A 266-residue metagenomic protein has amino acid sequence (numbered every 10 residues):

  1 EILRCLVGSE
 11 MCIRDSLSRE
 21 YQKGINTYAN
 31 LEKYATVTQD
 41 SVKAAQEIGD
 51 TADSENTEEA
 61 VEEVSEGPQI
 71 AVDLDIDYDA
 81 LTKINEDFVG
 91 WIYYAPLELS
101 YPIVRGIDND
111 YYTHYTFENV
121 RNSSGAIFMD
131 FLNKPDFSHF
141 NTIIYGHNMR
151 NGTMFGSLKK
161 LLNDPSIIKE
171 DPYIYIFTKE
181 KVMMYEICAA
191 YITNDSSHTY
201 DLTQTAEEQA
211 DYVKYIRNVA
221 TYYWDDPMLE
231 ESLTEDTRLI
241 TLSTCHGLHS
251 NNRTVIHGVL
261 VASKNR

Functional and structural regions predicted by a protein language model:
E1-G8, C12: Single conserved hydrophobic/aromatic residue that forms the stacking wall/gate of nucleotide- or nucleobase-binding
E10, R14-R266: Solvent-exposed, non-transmembrane regions of membrane-associated and secreted proteins
